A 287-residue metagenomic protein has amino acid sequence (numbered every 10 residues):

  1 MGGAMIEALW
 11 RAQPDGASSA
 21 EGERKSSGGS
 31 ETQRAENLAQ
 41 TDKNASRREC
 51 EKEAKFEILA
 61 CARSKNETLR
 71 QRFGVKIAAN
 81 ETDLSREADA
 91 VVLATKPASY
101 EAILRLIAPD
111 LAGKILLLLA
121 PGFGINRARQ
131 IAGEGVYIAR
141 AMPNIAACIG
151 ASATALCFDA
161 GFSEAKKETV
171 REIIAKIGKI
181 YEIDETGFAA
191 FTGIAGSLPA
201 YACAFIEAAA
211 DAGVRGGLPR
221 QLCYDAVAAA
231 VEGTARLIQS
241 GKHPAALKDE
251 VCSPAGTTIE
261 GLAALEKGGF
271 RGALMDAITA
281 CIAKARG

Functional and structural regions predicted by a protein language model:
M1-N80, S85-R86, A90, I131 (+2 more regions): NAD(P)+-binding Rossmann beta1-loop-alpha1 motif at the extreme N-terminus of oxidoreductases
I6-E7, R72-F73, N80-L156: Rossmann-like NAD(P)(H) cofactor-binding subdomain of soluble oxidoreductases
N37, D225-G287: NAD(P)-dependent Rossmann-like dehydrogenase/reductase catalytic/cofactor-binding core
A62-K65, P121-F123, P143-A147, A229-V231 (+1 more regions): Glycine-rich beta-alpha junction loops
R127-Y137, A153-A190, A202-S240, K284: Internal alpha-helical scaffold of NAD(P)-dependent oxidoreductase catalytic cores
A139, F188-G193, P244-D249: Short pre-catalytic strand/loop immediately N-terminal to key active-site residues, enriched for Gly-Thr
M142-A147, T192-A202: Glycine/serine-rich anion-binding loops at beta->alpha junctions that coordinate negatively charged ligand groups
